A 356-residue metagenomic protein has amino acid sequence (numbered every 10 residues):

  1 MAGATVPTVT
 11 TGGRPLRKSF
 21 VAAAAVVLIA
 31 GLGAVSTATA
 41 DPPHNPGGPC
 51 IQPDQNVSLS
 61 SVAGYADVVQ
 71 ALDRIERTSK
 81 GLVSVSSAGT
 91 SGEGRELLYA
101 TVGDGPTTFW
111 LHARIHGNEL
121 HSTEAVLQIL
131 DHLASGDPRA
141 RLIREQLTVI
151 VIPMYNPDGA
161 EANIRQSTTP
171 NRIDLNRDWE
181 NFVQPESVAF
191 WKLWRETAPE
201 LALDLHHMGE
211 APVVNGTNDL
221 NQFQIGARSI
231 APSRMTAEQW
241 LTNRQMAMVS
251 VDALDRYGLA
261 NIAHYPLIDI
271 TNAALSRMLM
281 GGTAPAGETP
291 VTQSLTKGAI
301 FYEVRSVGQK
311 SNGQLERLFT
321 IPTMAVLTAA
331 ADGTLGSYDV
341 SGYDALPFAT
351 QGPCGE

Functional and structural regions predicted by a protein language model:
M1-D41: Secretory targeting and sorting signals
K18-V21, D41-A63, E196-P199, N215-E356: C-terminal accessory segments enriched in acidic
D41-E93: Short glycine- and acidic-rich boundary segments immediately preceding or forming the N-terminal edge of structured
Q70-D73, E124-D131, V188, K192 (+3 more regions): Solvent-exposed, polar/charged alpha-helical surfaces in well-ordered, non-transmembrane soluble domains, broadly
S84-G89, P138-Q146, L259-L267, Y338-D339: Surface-exposed patches in mature extracellular/periplasmic domains of secreted proteins
E93-A100: A short loop-to-beta-strand scaffold at the N-terminal edge of the catalytic core in hydrolase folds
T101-G103, R165-T168, P290-T296: Short glycine/proline-enriched loop/turn "hinge" motifs that connect secondary-structure elements and lie
P106-I115, L120-Q245: Active-site/substrate-binding loop(s) of hydrolase catalytic cores
